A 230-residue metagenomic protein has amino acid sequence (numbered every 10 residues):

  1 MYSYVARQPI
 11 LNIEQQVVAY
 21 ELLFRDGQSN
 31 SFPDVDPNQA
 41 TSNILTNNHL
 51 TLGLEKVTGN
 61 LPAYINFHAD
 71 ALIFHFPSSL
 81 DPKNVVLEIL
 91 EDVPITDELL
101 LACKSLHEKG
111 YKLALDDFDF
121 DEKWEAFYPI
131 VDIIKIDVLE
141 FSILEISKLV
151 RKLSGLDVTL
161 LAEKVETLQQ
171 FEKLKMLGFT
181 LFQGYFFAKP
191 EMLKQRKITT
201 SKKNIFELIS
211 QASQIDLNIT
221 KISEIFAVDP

Functional and structural regions predicted by a protein language model:
M1-N84, E91-P94, E98, S105: Bacterial c-di-GMP phosphodiesterase EAL domain
Q8, I13-E14, H75, D121 (+3 more regions): Surface-exposed loop/turn and secondary-structure junction residues enriched for glycine/proline
A19-R25, V138-E140, I209-S210: Short N-terminal secondary-structure initiator segments
N43, N47, L144, F206: Short, contiguous clusters of charged residues that form electrostatic/catalytic patches at enzyme active sites, used
H68-A69, S142-I143, I215: A conditional alpha-helix N-cap/helix-loop micro-motif detector
F76-K152, L156-F187: The catalytic core of metal-dependent phosphodiesterases that act on cyclic dinucleotides
L168-P230: Conserved alpha-helical "signature site" that marks functionally important helical segments or helix/loop junctions
